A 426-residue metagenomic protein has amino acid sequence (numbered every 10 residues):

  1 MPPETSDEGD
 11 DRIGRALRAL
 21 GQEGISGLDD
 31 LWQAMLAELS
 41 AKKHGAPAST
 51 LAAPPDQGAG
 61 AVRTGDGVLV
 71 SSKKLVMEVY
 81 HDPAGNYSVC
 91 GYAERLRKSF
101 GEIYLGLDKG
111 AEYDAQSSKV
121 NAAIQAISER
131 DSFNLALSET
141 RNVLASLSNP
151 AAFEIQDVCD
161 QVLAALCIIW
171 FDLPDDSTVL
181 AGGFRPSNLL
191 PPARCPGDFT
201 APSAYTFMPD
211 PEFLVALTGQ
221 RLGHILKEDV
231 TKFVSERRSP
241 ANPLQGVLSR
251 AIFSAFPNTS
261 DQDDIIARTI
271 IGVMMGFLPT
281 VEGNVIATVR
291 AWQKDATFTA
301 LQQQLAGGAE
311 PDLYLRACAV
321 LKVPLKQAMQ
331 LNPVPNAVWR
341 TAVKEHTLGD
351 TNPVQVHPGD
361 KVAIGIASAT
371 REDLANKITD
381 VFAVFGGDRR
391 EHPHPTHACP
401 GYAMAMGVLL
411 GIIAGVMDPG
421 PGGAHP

Functional and structural regions predicted by a protein language model:
P2-P426: Cytochrome P450
